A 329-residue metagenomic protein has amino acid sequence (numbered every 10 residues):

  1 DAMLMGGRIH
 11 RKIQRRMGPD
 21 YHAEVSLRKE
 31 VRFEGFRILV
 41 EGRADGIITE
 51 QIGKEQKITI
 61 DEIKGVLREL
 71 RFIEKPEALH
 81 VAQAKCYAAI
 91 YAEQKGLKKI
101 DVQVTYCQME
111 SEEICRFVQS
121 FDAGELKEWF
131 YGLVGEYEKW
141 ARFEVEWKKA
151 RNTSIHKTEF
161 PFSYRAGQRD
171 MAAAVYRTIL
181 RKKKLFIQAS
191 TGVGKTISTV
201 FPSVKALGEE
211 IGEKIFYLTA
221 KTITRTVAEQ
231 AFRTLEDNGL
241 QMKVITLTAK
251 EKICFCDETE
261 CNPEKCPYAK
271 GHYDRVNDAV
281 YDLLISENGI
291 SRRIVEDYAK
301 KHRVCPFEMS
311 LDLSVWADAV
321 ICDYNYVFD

Functional and structural regions predicted by a protein language model:
D1-G53, A82: Metal-dependent nuclease catalytic cores that hydrolyze phosphodiester bonds in DNA/RNA, characterized by
H10, G42-I73, Y87: Conserved catalytic cores of phosphodiester-cleaving nucleases, focusing on short active-site segments
R11-R15, E50, P76-Q103, V204: Metal-dependent nuclease catalytic cores in nucleic-acid-processing enzymes, especially RNase H-like/related
F36, A89-T153, K157: Metal-dependent nuclease catalytic regions and adjoining charged, substrate-binding loops involved in nucleic-acid end
V145-Q188: Conserved pre-motif I regulatory segment
T158-E159, I211-V320, N325-F328: A substrate-engagement module of RecA-like helicase motors
Y176-R177, T196-I211, A231-L235: Walker A/P-loop NTP-binding motif
L180-P202: Walker A/P-loop
